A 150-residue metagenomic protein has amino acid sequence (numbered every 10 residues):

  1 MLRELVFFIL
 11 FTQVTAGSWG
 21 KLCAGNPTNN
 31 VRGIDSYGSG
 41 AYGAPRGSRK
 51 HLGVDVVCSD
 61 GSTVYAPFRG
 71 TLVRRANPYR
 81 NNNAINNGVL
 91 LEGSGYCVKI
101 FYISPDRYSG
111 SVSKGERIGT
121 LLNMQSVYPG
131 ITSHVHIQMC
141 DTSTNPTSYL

Functional and structural regions predicted by a protein language model:
E4-T12: Sec-dependent N-terminal signal peptides
A16-G17: Boundary at the C-terminal end of the N-terminal hydrophobic targeting segment
G25-P27: A composition-driven surface/loop motif
V31-A66, H134-H136: Short glycine/threonine/proline-enriched tight-turn/helix- or strand-capping micro-motif at secondary-structure
R46-V56, V98-Y102, V135, M139-Y149: Small beta-barrel nucleic-acid-binding modules, principally OB-folds
T63-R75, D106-N123: Short, well-structured beta-strand-loop connectors
A66-D106, P129-V135: Zn2+-dependent peptidoglycan hydrolase active-site motif and core
A84-I85, V89-L90, S111-L150: Conserved, short, structured surface segments that act as functional micro-motifs
